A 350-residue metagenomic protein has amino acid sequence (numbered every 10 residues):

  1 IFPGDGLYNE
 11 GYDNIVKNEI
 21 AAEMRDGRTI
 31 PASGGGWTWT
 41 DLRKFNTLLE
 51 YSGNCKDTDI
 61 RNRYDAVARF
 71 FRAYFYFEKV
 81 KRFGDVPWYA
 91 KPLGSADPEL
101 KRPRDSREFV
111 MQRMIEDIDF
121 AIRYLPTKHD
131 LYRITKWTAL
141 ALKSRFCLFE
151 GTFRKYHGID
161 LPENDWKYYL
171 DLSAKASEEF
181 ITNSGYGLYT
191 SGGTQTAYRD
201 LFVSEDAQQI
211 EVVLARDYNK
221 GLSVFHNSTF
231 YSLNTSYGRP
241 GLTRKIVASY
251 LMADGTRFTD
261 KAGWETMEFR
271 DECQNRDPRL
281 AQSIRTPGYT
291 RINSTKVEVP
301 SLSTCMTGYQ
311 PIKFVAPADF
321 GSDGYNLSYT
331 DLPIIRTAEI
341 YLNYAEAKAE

Functional and structural regions predicted by a protein language model:
I1-N18, L49, V86, A90 (+4 more regions): An aromatic- and glycine-enriched ligand-binding surface/loop that stacks and positions planar moieties
Y12-F83, E99-Q112, E116-L131, F258 (+4 more regions): Conserved, well-structured interaction surfaces
K91-E99: Short linear capping/connector segments at secondary-structure termini
